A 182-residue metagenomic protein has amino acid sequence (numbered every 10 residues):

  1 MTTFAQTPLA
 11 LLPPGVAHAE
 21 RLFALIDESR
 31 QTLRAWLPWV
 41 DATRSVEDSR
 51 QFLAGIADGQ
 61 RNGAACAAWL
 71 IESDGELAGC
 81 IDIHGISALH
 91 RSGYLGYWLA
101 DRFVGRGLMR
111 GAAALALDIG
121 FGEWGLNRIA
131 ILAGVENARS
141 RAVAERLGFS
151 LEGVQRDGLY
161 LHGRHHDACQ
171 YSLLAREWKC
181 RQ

Functional and structural regions predicted by a protein language model:
M1-R21, L25-T32, A68-Q182: Acyl-donor (CoA/ACP) binding surface of acyl/acetyltransferases
G15, I26, A42-S45, S49 (+1 more regions): Generic structural signal for well-ordered secondary structure
R34-G55: Conserved GNAT-fold acetyl-CoA-binding loop/helix
T43, A54-W69: A short helix-loop-beta-strand connector motif used in the catalytic cores of GNAT acetyltransferases and, in some
D48-G59, G79-S87: Short, charged low-complexity intrinsically disordered segments located at boundaries of structured domains
